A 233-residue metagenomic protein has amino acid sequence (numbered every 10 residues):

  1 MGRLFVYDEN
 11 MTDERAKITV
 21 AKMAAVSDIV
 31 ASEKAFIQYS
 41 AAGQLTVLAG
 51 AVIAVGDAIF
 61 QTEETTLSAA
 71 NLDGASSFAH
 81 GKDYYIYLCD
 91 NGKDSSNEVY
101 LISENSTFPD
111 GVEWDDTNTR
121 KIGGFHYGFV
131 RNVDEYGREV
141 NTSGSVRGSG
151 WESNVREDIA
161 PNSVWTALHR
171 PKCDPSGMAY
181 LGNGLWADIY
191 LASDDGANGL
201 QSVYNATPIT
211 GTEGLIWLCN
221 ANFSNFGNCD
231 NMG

Functional and structural regions predicted by a protein language model:
M1-T19: Short, intrinsically disordered N-terminal pre-domain segments
R15, G92-P109: Short, surface-exposed terminal/edge motifs of secreted or surface/virion proteins that either
A16-D83, G92: Glycine-rich, flexible loop motifs
E33-I53, E113, D158-A179: Carbohydrate-recognition beta-sandwich/jelly-roll modules in extracellular/periplasmic carbohydrate-active proteins
Y85-C89, W186-D188: Residues within well-ordered beta-strands of beta-sheet-rich folds
D90-N97, L191-A197: Acidic glycine-/aspartate-rich tracts in secreted/extracellular proteins
S103-I159: Polybasic, proline/glycine-rich intrinsically disordered low-complexity segments
N132, Y136, N141-S143, V164-G233: Short aromatic-cysteine micro-motif
